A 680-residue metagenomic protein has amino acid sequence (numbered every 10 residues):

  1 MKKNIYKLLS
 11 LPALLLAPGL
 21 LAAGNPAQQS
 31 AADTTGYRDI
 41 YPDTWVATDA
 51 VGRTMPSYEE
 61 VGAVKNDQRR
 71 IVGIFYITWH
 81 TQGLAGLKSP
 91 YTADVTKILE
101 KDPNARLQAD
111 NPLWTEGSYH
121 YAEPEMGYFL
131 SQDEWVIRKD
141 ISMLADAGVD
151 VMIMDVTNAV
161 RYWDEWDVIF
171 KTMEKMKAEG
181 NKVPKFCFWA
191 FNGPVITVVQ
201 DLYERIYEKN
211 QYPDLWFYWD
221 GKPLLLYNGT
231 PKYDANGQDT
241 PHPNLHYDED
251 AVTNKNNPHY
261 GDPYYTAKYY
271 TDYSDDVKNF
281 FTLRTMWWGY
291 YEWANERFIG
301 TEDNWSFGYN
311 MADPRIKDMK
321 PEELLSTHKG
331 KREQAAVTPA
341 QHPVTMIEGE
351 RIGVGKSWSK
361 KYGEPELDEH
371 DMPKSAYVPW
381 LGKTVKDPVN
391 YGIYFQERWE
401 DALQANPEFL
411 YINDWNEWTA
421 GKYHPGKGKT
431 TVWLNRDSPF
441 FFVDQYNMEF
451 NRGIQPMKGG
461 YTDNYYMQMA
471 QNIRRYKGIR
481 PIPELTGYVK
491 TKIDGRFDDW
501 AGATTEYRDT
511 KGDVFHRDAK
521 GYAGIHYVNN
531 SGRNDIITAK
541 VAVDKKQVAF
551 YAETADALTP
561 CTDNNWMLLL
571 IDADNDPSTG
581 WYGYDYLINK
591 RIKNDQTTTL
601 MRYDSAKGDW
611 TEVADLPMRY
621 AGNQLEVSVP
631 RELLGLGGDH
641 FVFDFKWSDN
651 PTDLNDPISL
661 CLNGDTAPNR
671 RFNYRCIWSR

Functional and structural regions predicted by a protein language model:
N25-T81, D214-W216, L224, K232-D239 (+5 more regions): N-terminal module-boundary/linker segments of secreted carbohydrate-active enzymes
T44-D49, Y119-D133, V149-V160, P184-I196 (+2 more regions): The substrate-binding groove and active-site-proximal loops of carbohydrate-active enzymes, especially glycoside
M55-V168, N413-D414, W418-I454: N-terminal carbohydrate-binding/catalytic regions of secreted carbohydrate-active enzymes
V61-A85, N228-G392, A402-L403, E408-Y411: Aromatic-lined glycan-binding groove of carbohydrate-active enzymes
D67-G73, A147-M152, E179-F186, Y212-L215 (+3 more regions): Loop/turn elements at helix/coil->beta-strand transitions in domains of secreted/extracellular proteins
K175-M176, P425-F497: Aromatic-rich peripheral "rim/lid" segments of glycoside hydrolase catalytic domains that contact and position glycan
P483-Y488, K492-D494, L570-Q596, G622 (+1 more regions): Acidic/polar low-complexity flexible segments
G495, K546-D556, L625-R631: Short, well-ordered beta-strand segments enriched in hydrophobic/aromatic residues
